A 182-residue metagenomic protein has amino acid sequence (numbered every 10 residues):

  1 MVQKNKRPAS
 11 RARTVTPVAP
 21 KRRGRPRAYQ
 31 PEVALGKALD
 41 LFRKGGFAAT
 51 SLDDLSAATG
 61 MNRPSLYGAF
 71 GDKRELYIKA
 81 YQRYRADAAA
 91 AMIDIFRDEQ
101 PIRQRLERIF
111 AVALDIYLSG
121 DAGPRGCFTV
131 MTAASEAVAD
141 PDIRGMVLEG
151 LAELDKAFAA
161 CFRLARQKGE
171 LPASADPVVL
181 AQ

Functional and structural regions predicted by a protein language model:
M1-Y29, A173-S174: N-terminal intrinsically disordered/low-complexity leader segments
V2-K4, V33, K37, L41-E75 (+1 more regions): Helix-turn-helix
K4-K6, R125-A134, A157, S174-Q182: Hydrophobic alpha-helical segments that form the core of small-molecule binding pockets and/or dimer interfaces
L35, A89, E107, D155 (+3 more regions): An amphipathic alpha-helix signature
K79, I93-R125, P177-A181: Hydrophobic alpha-helical connector segments
Q82-A88: Short, basic, alpha-helical segments at the C-terminal edge of helix-turn-helix-like DNA-binding modules
Q104-R108, P141-Q167: Amphipathic alpha-helical packing segments from all-alpha helical-bundle domains
R105-L106, G120-D142: Amphipathic alpha-helical segments used for helix-helix packing
